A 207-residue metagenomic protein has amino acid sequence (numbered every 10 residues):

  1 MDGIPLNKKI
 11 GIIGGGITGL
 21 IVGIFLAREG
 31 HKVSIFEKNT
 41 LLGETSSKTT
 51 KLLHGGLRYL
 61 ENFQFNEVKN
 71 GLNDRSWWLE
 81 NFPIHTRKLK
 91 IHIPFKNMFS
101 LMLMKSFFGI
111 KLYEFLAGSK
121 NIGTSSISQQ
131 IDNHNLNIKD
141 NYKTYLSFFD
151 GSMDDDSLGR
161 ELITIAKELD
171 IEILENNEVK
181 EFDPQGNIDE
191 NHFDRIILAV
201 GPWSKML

Functional and structural regions predicted by a protein language model:
G3-T18: Beta1/beta-strand and adjacent pyrophosphate-binding region of the FAD-binding site in flavoprotein oxidoreductases
A27-K48: Glycine-rich FAD pyrophosphate-binding loop
K51-N135: Dinucleotide-binding Rossmann-like beta1-alpha1 core, especially the glycine-rich loop that anchors the ADP
Q130-L169: Helix-loop-beta segment of a Rossmann-like dinucleotide-binding subdomain
E175-N187: A conserved short coil-to-beta-strand element within the FAD-binding core of flavoproteins
D189-R195: Core beta-strand elements of the Rossmann-like FAD/NAD(P) dinucleotide-binding domain in flavoenzyme oxidoreductases
L198-L207: Flavin (primarily FAD) binding-site architecture
